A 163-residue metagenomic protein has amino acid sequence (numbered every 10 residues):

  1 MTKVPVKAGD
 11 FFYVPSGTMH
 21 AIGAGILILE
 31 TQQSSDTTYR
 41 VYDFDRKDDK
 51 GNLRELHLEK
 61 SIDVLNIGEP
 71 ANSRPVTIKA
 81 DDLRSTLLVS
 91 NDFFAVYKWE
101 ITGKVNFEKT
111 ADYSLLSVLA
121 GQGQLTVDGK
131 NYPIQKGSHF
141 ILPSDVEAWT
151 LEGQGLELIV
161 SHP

Functional and structural regions predicted by a protein language model:
M1, S16-T18, R84-L87, K104-V105 (+3 more regions): Generic recognition of flexible, low-complexity loop/linker segments
M1-N52: Contiguous mid-protein beta-loop-alpha structural module that forms a pocket-lining wall or clamp of enzyme active
T2-Y13, L27, V127-V146: Short acidic-glycine-tyrosine-enriched beta hairpin
F11, M19, L115, H139 (+1 more regions): Short, surface-exposed charged micro-motifs
G17-T37, N131, Q135, S144-P163: Ligand-binding loop in jelly-roll beta-barrel domains
G25, E100-D128, K136: Glycine- and acidic-residue-biased ligand/ion/polar-headgroup-sensing regions
Y39-K104, T110: C-terminal amphipathic alpha-helical segment
L83, N91-V96, D112-L115, A120-Q122 (+3 more regions): Active-site lining segments that contact anionic ligands and/or coordinate catalytic metals
